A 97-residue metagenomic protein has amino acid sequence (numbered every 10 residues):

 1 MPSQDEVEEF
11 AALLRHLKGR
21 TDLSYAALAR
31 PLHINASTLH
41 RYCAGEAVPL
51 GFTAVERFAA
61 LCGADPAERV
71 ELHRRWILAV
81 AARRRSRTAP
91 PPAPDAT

Functional and structural regions predicted by a protein language model:
M1-K18, R30, P49-T97: Short amphipathic recognition helices of helix-turn-helix/homeodomain-type DNA-binding modules
T21: Flexible coil/turn residues that form the inter-helical turn or adjacent wing/linker of helix-turn-helix
A26-A27, A44: Short, charged low-complexity linear motifs
A27, T38, A54: Ca2+-coordinating acidic residues in Ca2+-binding motifs
H33-L50: Recognition helix of helix-turn-helix/homeodomain-like DNA-binding domains that insert into the DNA major groove
